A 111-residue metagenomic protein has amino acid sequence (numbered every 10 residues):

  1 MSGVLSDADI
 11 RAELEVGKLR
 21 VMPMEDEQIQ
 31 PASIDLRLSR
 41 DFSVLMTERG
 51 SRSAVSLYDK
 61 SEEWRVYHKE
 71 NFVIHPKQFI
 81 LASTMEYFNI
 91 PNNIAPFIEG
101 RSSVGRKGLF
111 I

Functional and structural regions predicted by a protein language model:
M1-I111: DUTPase catalytic domain/fold
